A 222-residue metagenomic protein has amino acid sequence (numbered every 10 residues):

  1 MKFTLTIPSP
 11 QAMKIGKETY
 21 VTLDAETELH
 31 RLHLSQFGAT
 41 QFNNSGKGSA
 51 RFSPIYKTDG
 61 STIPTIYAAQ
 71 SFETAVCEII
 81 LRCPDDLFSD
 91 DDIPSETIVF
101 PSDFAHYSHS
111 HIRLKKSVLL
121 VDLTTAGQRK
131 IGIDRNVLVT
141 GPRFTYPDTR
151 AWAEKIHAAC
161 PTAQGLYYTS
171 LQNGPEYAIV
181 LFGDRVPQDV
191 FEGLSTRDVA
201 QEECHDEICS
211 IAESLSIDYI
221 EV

Functional and structural regions predicted by a protein language model:
K2-P54, D85-V222: Active-site and NAD+-binding cores of ADP-ribose-processing enzymes
S53-D90: Extended catalytic/binding region for NAD+/ADP-ribose chemistry, centered on the ART fold
